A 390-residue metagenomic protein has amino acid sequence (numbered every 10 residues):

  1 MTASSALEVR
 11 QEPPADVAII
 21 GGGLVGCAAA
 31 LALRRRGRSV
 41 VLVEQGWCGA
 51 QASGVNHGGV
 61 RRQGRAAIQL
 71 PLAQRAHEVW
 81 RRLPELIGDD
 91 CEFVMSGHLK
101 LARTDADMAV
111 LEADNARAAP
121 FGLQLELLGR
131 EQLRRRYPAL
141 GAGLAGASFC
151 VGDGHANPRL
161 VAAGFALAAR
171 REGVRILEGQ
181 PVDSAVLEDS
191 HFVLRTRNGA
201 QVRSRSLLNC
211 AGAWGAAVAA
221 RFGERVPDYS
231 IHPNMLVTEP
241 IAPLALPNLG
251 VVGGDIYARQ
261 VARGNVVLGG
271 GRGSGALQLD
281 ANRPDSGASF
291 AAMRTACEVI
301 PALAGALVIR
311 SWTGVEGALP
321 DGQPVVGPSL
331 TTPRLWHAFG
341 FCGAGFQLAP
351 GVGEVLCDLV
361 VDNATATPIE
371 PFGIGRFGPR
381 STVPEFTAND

Functional and structural regions predicted by a protein language model:
P14, C91-A102, D114, L127-R130 (+4 more regions): Helix-loop-beta segment of a Rossmann-like dinucleotide-binding subdomain
A15-V41: N-terminal Rossmann-like FAD-binding beta1-loop-alpha1 element of flavoenzymes
R34-G54: Glycine-rich FAD pyrophosphate-binding loop
G58-R136, D255, T295-A296: Dinucleotide-binding Rossmann-like beta1-alpha1 core, especially the glycine-rich loop that anchors the ADP
S148-R205: Helical element adjacent to the flavin cofactor pocket in flavoenzyme catalytic cores
A200-A245: Central helical "cap/lid" subdomain
P240-L335: Active-site lid/adjacent beta-loop-alpha segment flanking the redox-cofactor pocket in flavoenzymes
E298-D390: C-terminal catalytic lobe of FAD-dependent flavoproteins
